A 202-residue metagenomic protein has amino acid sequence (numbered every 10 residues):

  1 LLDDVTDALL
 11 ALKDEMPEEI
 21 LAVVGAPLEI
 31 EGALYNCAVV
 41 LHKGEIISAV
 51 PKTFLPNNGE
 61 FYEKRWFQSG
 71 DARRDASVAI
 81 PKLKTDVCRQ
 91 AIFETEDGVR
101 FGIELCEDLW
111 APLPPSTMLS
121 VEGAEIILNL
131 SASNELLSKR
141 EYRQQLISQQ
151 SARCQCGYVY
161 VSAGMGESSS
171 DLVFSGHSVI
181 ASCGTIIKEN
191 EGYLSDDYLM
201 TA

Functional and structural regions predicted by a protein language model:
L1-A202: Enzyme catalytic cores with a strong preference for nitrogen-chemistry domains
